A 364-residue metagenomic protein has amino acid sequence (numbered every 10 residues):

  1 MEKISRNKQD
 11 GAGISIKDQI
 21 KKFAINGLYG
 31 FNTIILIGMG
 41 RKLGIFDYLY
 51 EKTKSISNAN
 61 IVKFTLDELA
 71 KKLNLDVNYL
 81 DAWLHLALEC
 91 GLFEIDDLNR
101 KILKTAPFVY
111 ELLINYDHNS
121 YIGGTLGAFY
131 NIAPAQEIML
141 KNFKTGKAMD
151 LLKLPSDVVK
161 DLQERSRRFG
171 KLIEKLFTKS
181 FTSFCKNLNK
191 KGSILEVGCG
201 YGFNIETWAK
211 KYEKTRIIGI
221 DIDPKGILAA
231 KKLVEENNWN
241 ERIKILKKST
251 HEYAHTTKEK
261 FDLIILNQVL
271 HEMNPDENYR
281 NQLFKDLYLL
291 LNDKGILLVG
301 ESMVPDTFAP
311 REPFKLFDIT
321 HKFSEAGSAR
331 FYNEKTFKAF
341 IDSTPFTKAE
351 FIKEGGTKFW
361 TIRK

Functional and structural regions predicted by a protein language model:
N26-F31, M39-G40, C90-N189: Conserved Class I S-adenosyl-L-methionine-dependent methyltransferase catalytic core
Y201-E213: Conserved SAM-binding loop of SAM-dependent methyltransferases across substrates and taxa, primarily the Class I
D223-K225: Conserved SAM/SAH-binding beta-strand->alpha-helix loop
A230-K231: Conserved SAM-binding loop
H251, H255-I264: A short acidic, Gly/Pro-enriched loop at the edge of an enzyme's catalytic core that lines a small-molecule cofactor
D262-E277: A short SAM/SAH-binding and catalytic strip from SAM-dependent methyltransferases
N281-D293: A short glycine-rich, Lys/Arg-flanked "PGG" loop and its adjoining helix->strand segment in the class I
L298-T344, K348-F351: C-terminal alpha-helical "lid/dimerization" subdomain adjacent to the S-adenosyl-L-methionine
